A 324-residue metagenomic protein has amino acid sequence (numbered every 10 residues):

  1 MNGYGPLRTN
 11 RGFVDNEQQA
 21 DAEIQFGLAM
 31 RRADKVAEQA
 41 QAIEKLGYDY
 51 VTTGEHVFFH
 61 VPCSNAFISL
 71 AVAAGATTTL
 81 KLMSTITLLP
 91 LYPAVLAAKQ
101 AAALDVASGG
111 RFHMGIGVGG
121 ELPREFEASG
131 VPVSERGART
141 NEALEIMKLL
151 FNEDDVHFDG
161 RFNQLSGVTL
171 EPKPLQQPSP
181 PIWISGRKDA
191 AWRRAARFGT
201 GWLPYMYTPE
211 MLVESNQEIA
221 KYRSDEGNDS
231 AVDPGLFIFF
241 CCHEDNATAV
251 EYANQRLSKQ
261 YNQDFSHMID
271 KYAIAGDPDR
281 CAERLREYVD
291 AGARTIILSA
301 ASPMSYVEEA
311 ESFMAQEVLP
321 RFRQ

Functional and structural regions predicted by a protein language model:
M1-A76, K81, Q177-P180, A301-M304: N-terminal beta1-alpha1-beta2 module of alpha/beta enzyme domains
M1-L7, Q19-R31, P90-H157, M206 (+1 more regions): Flexible, glycine-rich active-site loops centered on histidine and acidic residues that chelate a metal or position
I24-D34, T87-V95, Q176-R187, M268-D279: Active-site mouth loops of central-metabolism enzymes
I24-L28, V51-T53, L82-T85, F112-I116 (+4 more regions): Hydrophobic faces of well-ordered beta-strands that scaffold small-molecule active sites in alpha/beta enzyme cores
R32-I43, Q100, I184-R194, D277-E287: Short, acidic/polar
Q41-K45, L70-T79, A101, D105-R111 (+3 more regions): Acidic (Asp/Glu)-rich catalytic clusters
G47, A73, L104, M147 (+7 more regions): Conserved, mostly hydrophobic/aromatic
S64-S84, R139-I146, S312-Q324: Alpha-helix-loop-beta-strand connector modules within alpha/beta enzyme cores
